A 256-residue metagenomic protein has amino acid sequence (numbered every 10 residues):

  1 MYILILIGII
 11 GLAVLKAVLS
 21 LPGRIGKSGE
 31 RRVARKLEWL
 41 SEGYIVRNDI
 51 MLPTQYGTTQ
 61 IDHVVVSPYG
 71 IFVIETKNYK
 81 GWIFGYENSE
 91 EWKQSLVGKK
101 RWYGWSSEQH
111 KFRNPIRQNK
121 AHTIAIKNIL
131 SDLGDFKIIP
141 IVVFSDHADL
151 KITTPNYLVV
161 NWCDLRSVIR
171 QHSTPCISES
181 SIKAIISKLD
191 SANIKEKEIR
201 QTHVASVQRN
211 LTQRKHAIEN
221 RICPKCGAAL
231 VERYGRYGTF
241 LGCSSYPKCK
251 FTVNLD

Functional and structural regions predicted by a protein language model:
M1-T59, V66-I71, K77-E87, E91-D256: Surface-exposed interaction regions that form or flank ligand-binding interfaces
